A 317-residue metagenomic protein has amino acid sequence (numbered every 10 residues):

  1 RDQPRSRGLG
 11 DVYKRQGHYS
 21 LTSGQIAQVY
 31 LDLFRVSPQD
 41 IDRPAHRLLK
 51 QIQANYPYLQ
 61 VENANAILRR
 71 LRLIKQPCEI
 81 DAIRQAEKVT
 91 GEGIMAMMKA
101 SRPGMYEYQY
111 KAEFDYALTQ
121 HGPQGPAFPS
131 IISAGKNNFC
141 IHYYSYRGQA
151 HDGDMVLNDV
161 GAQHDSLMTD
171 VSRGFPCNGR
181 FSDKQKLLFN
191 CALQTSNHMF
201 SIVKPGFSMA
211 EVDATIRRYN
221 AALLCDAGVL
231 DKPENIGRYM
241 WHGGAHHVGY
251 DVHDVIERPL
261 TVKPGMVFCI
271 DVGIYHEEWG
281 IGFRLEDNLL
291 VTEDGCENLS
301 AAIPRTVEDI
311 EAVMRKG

Functional and structural regions predicted by a protein language model:
D2-Y13: Single conserved hydrophobic/aromatic residue that forms the stacking wall/gate of nucleotide- or nucleobase-binding
D11-P126, N137, R180: Flexible, acidic/His-enriched mid-domain "rim/lid" segments that flank
Q25-A27, M105, D154, F207 (+1 more regions): Surface-exposed loop/turn positions
R47-K50, A64-R69, I74, M105-D183 (+2 more regions): Short catalytic-site patches enriched in acidic/histidine residues that coordinate or position cofactors/metals
P57, H151-N197, A245-G317: Charged, cofactor-coupling segments
R84-I94, K111, M168, F189 (+3 more regions): Hydrophobic face of alpha-helices
E107, G125-P129, M168, G206-E211 (+2 more regions): Flexible, glycine/charged-enriched surface loops at secondary-structure junctions
L188-D231, R238, H242: Extended C-terminal subregions enriched in glycine
